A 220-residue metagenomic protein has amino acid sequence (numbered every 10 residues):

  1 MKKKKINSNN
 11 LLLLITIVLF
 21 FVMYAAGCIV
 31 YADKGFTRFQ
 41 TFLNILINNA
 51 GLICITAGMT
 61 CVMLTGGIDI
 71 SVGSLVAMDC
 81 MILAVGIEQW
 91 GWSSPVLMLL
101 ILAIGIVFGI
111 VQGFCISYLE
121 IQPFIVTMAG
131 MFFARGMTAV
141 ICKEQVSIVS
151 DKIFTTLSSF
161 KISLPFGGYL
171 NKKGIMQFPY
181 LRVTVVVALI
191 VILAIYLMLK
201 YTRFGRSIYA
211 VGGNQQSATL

Functional and structural regions predicted by a protein language model:
M1-T56, W90-V96, K173-M176: Membrane-interfacial amphipathic/re-entrant helices at transmembrane-helix boundaries
N7, P123-T202: Transmembrane helix-bundle core of multi-pass membrane transporters and related energy-transducing complexes
N10-V18, I45, I53, S74-M78 (+3 more regions): Hydrophobic alpha-helical transmembrane segments
Y24-I29, R38-W90, F114-I121, S217: Single transmembrane alpha-helix segments in multi-pass membrane proteins
C28-F36, Q89-W92, S117-I121, K143-D151 (+2 more regions): Transmembrane helix-loop junctions in multipass membrane proteins, especially transporters and channels
T41, A194-L220: Membrane-helix/interface signature in polytopic inner-membrane proteins
A50, C54-G58, M78-I82, I104-V111 (+3 more regions): Membrane-embedded alpha-helical core segments of multi-pass
G91-F132: Alpha-helical transmembrane segments within multi-pass membrane transporters and channels
